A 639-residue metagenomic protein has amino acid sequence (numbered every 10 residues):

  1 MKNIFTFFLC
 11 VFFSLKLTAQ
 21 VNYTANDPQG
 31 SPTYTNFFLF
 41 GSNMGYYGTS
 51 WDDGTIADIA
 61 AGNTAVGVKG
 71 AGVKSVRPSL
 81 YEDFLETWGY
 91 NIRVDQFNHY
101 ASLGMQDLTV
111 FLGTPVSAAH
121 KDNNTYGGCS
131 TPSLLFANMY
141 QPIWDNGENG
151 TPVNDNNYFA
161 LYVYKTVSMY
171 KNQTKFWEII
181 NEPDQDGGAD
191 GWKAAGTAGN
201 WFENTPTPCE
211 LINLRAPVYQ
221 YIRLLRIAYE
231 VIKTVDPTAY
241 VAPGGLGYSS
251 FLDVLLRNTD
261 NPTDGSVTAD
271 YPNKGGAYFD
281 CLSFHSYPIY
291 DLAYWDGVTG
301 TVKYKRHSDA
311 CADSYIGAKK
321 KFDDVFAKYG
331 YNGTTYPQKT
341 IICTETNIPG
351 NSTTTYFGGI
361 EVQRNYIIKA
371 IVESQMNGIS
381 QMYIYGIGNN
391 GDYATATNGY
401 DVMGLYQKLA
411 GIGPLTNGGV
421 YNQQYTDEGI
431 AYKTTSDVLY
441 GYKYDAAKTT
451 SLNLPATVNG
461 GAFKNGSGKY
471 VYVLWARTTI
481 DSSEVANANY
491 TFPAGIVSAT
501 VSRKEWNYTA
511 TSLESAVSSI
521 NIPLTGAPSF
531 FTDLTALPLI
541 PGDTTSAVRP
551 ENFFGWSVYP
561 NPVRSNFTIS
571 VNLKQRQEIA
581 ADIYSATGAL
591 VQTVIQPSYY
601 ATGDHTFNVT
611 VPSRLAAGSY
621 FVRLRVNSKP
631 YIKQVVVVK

Functional and structural regions predicted by a protein language model:
C10, E551-Y559, V563-K639: C-terminal outer-membrane/trafficking sorting elements
Q20-S79: Boundary/entry segment of secreted carbohydrate-active catalytic domains
V68-D260, V267-F279, S283-Y304: Substrate-binding cleft and catalytic face of glycoside hydrolase catalytic domains, especially the flexible beta-alpha
P243-S283, N332-I342, T346-Y366, A370-E373 (+1 more regions): Substrate-binding cleft/loops of secretory-pathway carbohydrate-active enzymes
S283, Y287-T353, E373-M376, S380-N389 (+2 more regions): Glycoside hydrolase catalytic-domain groove-lining segments
S352-K433, K448-N453: Aromatic/acidic polysaccharide-binding cleft in carbohydrate-active enzymes
S451-V497: Carbohydrate-binding surface patches
S512-T544: C-terminal beta-strand-rich structural cap/linker in extracellular carbohydrate-active enzymes
